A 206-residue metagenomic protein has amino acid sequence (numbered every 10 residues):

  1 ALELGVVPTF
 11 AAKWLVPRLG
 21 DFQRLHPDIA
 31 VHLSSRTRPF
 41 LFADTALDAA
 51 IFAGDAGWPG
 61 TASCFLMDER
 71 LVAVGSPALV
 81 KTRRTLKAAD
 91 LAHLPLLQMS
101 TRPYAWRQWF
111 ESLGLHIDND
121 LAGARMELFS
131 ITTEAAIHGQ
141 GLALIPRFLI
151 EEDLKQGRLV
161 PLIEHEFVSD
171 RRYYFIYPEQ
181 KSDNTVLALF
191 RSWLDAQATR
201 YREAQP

Functional and structural regions predicted by a protein language model:
A1-L4, L91, F175: Buried hydrophobic side chains on well-structured beta-strands
A1-P59: Central regulatory/effector-binding core of bacterial HTH transcription factors
P8, S100, Y177-Q180: Short loop or secondary-structure boundary microenvironments that flank and position key functional residues
W14, P146, S182-A196, R202-A204: Short amphipathic alpha-helical coupling segments at ligand-binding clamshell hinges and other catalytic/signaling
F40-A46, A56-D170, Q197-P206: C-terminal regulatory
V74-P77, Y173-D183: A bilobed periplasmic-binding-protein/Venus flytrap-type ligand-binding module shared by bacterial periplasmic
